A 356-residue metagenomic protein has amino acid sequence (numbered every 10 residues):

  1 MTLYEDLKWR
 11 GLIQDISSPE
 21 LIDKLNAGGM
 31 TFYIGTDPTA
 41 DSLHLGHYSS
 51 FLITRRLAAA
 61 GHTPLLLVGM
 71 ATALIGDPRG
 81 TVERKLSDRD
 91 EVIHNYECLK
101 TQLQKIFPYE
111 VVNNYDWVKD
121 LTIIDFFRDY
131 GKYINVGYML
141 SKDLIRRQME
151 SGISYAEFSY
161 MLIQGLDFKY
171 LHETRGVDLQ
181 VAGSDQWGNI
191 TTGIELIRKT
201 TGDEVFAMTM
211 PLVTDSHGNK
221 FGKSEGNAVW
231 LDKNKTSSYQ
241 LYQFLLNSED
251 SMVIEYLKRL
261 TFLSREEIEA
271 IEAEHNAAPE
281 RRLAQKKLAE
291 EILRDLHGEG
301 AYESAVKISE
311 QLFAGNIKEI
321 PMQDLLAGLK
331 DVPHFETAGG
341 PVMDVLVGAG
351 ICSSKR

Functional and structural regions predicted by a protein language model:
M1-Q186, I190-I194, T200-F206, N219: NTP-dependent nucleotidyl-transfer catalytic core
T200-R356: Conserved nucleotide- and phosphate/pyrophosphate-binding catalytic cores in adenylate/nucleotidyl-handling enzymes
